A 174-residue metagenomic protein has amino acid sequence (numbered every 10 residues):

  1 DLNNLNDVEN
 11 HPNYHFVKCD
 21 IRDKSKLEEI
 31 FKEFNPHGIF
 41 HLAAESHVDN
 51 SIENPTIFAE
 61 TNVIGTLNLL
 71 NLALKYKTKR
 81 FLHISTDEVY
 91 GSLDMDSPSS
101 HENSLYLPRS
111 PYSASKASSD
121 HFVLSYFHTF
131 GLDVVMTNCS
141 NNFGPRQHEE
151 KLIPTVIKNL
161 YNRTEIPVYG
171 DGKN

Functional and structural regions predicted by a protein language model:
D1-N142, L160-N162: N-terminal Rossmann-like NAD(P)+-binding domain of SDR-like oxidoreductases, especially those catalyzing
M95, K173-N174: A conserved catalytic-core signature of glycosyltransferases
A117, V135, N142-T155, N162-T164 (+1 more regions): Glycine/proline-rich active-site loop of Rossmann-fold NAD(P)-dependent oxidoreductases
